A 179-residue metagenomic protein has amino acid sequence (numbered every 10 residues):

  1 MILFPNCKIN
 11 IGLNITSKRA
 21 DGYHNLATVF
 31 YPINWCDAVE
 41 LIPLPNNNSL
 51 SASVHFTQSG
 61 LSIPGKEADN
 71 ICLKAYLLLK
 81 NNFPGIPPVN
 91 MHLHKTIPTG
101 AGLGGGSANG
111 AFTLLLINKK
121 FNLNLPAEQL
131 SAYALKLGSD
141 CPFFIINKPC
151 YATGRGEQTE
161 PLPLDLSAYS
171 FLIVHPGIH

Functional and structural regions predicted by a protein language model:
M1-H55, S59: N-terminal, positively charged, Ser/Thr/Ala/Gly-biased leader segments that form transit/presequence-like amphipathic
I2-P5, G12-T28, N122-H179: ATP-dependent small-molecule kinase catalytic core of the GHMP/sugar-kinase superfamily and closely related
I11, I86-M91: A short coil-to-beta-strand element that immediately follows conserved catalytic motifs
C72: Globin-like tetrapyrrole-binding proteins
A75-F83: Short, basic phosphate-binding NTP loop
V89-G102: Short pre-catalytic strand/loop immediately N-terminal to key active-site residues, enriched for Gly-Thr
A101-A127, F143: DPxDG-like acidic metal-binding loop motif
